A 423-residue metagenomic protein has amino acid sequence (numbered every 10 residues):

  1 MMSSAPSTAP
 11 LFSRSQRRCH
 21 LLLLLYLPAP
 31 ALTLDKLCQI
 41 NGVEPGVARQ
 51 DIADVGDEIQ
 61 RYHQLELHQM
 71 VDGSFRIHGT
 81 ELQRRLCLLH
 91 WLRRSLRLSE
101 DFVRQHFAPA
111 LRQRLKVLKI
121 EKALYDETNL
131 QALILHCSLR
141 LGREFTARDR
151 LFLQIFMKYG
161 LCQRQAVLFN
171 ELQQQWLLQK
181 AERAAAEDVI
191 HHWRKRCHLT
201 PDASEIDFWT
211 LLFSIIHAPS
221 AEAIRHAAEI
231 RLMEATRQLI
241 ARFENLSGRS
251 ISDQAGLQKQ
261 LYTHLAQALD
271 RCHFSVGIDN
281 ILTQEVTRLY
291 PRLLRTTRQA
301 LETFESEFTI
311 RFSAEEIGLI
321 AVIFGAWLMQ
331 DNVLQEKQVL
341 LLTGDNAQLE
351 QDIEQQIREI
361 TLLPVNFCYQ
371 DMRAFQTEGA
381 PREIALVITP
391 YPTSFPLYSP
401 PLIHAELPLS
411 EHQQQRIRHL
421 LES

Functional and structural regions predicted by a protein language model:
M1-S423: A cross-family "folded-core" feature that marks the main globular domain of proteins
